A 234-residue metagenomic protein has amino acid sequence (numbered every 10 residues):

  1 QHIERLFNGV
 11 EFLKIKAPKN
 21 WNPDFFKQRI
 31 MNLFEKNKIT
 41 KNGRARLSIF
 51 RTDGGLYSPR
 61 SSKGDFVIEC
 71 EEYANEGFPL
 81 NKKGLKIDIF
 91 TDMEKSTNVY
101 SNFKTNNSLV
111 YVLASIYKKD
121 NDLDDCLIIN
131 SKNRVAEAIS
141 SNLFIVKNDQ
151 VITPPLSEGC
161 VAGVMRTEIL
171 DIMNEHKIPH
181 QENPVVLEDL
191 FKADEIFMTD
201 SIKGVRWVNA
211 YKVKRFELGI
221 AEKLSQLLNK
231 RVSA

Functional and structural regions predicted by a protein language model:
Q1-N32, G55-A234: Helix-start/capping segments and mature chain N-termini
L33-K38: Phosphate/pyrophosphate-binding loops at sites that engage ATP/ADP/AMP, CoA/4′-phosphopantetheine, polyphosphate
I39-I49: Ordered, amphipathic secondary-structure segments that act as subunit-interaction surfaces in large macromolecular
